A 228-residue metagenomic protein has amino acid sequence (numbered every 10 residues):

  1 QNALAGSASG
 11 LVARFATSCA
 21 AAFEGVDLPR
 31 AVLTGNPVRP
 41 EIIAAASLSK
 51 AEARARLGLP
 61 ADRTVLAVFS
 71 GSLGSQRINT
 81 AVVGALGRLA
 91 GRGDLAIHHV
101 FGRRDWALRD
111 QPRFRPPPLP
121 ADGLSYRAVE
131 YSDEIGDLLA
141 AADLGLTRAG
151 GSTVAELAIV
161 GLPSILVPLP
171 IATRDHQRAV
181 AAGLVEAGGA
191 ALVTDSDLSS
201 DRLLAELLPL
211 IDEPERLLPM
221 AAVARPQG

Functional and structural regions predicted by a protein language model:
Q1-A51, R56: Active-site-proximal region of nucleotide-activated glycan assembly enzymes, centered on histidine/acidic-rich loops
T17-S18, R30, D137, L144 (+1 more regions): Well-ordered beta-strand positions
E24, G71, G102, G150-G151 (+1 more regions): Short glycine-/small-residue-rich Rossmann-like dinucleotide-binding loops
L48-A55, L59-G145, R178-A182, E186 (+1 more regions): Donor-nucleotide binding loops and adjacent catalytic segments primarily of GT-B fold Leloir glycosyltransferases
G136, V154-L162, A182: Short alpha-helical segment that forms part of, or immediately flanks, the ligand-binding pocket in carbohydrate-active
A140-A142, A158-V167, A187: Conserved donor-binding/catalytic loop of nucleotide-activated donor transferases
T147, P163-R174: Short hydrophobic beta-strand element within catalytic cores of glycosyltransferases and related nucleotide-activated
R216-G228: A short, well-ordered alpha-helix in the C-terminal region of glycosyltransferases
